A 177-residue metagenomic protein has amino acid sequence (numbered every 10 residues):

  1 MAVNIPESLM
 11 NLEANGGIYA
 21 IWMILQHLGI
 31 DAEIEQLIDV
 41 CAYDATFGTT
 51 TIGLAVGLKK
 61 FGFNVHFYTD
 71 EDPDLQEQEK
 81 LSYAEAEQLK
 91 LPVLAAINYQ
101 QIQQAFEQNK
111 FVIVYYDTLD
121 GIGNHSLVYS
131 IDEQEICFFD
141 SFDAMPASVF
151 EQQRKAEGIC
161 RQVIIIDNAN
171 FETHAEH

Functional and structural regions predicted by a protein language model:
M1-L12, Y116, V149-E151, E172-H177: Flexible propeptides and autoinhibitory/regulatory segments associated with cysteine proteases
M1-P92: Cysteine-nucleophile protease catalytic domains, especially the papain-like/related folds used in DUB/UBL proteases
T51-V56, N98-Q103, S148-Q153: Intrinsically disordered, low-complexity boundary segments flanking structured domains
K60-G62, N109, R161: Sequence-level motif detector for i,i+2 pairs with an aromatic at +2
H66-L81, A105-I113, E151-G158: Hydrophobic transmembrane alpha-helix bundles
D70-E71, Y116-D117, S141: Active-site-proximal beta-strand/loop segments in catalytic clefts of secreted hydrolases
E77-C137: Active-site-adjacent substructure of cysteine-protease-like catalytic cores
E107, D120, L127-H177: Noncatalytic regulatory segments and standalone regulatory/sensor domains
